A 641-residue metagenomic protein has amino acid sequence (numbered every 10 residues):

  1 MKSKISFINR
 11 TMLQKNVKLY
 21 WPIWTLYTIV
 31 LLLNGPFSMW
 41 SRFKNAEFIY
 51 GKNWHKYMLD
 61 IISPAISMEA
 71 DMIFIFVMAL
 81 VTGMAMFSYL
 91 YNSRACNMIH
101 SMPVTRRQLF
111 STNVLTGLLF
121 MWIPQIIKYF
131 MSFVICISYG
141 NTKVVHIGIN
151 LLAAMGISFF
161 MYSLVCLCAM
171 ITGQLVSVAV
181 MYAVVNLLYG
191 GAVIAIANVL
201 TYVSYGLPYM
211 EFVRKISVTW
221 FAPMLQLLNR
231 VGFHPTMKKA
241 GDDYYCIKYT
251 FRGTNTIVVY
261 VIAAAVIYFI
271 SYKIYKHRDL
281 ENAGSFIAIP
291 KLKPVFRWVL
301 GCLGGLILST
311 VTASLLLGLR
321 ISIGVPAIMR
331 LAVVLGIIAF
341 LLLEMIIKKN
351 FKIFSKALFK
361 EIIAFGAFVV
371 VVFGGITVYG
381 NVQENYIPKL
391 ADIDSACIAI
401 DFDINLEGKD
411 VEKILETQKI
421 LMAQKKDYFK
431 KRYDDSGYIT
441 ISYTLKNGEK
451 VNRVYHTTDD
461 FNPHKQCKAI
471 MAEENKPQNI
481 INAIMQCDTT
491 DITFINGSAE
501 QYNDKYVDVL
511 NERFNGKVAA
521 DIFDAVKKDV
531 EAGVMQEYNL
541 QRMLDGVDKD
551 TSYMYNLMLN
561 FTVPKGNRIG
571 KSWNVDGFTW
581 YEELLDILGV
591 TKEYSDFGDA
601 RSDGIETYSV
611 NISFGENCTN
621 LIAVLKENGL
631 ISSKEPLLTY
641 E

Functional and structural regions predicted by a protein language model:
M1-Y27: Aromatic- and glycine-rich beta-strand/loop motifs that create alpha-glucan
S3-I5, S41-S63, G190-I274, R278-A288 (+2 more regions): Terminal transmembrane helical anchor/hairpin motif
P36-M39, D60-D71, L115-V178, Y182 (+3 more regions): Secretory targeting signals
I66-A95, V114: Long, hydrophobic alpha-helical segments
F87-W122, D279-G284, N515-E537, G629: Helix-loop-helix units of permease transmembrane domains in multi-pass membrane transporters, especially ABC
R297-G304, L341-E384: Internal/C-terminal transmembrane anchor helices
T377-V454: Membrane-interface segments at or immediately adjacent to transmembrane helices that form the boundary between
Y428-T457, M535-L585: Short, structured surface segments that line ligand/substrate-binding pockets
